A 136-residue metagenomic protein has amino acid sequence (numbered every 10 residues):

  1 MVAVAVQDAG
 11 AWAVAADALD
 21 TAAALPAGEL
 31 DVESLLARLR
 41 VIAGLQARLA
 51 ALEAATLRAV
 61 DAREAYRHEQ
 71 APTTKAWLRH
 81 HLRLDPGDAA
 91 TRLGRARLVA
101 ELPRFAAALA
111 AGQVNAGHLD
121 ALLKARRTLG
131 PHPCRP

Functional and structural regions predicted by a protein language model:
M1-P136: Conserved C-terminal region and hinge/linker of Rieske [2Fe-2S] proteins, especially in Rieske oxygenase systems
